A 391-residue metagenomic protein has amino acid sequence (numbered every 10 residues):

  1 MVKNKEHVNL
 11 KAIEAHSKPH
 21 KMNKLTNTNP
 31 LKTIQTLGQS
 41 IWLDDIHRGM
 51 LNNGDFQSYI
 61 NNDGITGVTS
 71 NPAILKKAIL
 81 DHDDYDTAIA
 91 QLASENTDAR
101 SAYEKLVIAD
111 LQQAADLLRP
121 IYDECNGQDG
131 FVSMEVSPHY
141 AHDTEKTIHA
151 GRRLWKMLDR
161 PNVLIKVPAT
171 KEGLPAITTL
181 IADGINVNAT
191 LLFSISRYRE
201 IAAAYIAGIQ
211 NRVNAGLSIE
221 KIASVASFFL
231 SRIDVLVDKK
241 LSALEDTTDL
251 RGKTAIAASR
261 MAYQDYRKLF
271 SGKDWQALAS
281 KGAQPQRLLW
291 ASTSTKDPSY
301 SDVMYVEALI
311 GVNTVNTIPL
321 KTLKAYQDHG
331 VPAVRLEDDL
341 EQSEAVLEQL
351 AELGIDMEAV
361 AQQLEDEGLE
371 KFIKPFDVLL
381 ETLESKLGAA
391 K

Functional and structural regions predicted by a protein language model:
M22-G54: N- or domain-start disorder-to-order transition segments that initiate the globular core
Q39-D45, T66-S70, G130-V136, V163-V167 (+4 more regions): Hydrophobic faces of well-ordered beta-strands that scaffold small-molecule active sites in alpha/beta enzyme cores
M50, D143-I148, V167-I181, S194-Y205: Active-site-adjacent beta->alpha loops and helix N-cap segments on the catalytic face of soluble alpha/beta enzymes
G64-I65, A176-V187: Glycine-enriched alpha-helix->loop->beta-strand junction motifs that scaffold or abut catalytic
S70, I74-A176: Active-site beta->alpha loop and helix N-cap motifs at the rims of alpha/beta catalytic domains
N186-K321: Catalytic alpha/beta core domains of metabolic enzymes, predominantly
G282-G388: Flexible, acidic glycine-rich loops studded with aromatic residues
